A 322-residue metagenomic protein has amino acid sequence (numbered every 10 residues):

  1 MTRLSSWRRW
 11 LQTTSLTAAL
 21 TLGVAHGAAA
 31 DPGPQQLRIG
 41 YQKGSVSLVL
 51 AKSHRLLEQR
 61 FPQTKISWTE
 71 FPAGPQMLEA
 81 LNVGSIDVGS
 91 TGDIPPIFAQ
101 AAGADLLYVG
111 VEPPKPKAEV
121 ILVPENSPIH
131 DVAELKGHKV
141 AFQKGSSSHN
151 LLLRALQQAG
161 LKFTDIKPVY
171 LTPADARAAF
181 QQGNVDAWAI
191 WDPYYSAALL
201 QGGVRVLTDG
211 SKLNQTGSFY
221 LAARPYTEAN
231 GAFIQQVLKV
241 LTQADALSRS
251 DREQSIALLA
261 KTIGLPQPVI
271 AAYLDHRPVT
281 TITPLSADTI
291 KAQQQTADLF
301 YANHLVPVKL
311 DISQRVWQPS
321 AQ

Functional and structural regions predicted by a protein language model:
T2-S15: Bacterial N-terminal signal peptides that target proteins for export
Q12-V24: Hydrophobic helical h-region of N-terminal Sec-dependent signal peptides in bacterial secretory/periplasmic proteins
D31-A159, V169-Y170, D186-I190, K212-N214: Short, glycine-/small- and polar/acidic-enriched structural segments that line small-molecule recognition paths
S47-L48, K115-I121, G203-R205, T216-Y220 (+2 more regions): Small-molecule pocket liners
I94, P168-K261: Pocket-lining segment of extracytoplasmic ligand-binding domains
E125-E134, L161-F163, P225-I234: Short helix-loop capping/hinge motifs at secondary-structure junctions, enriched in acidic/polar residues
E228-L305: Secondary-structure end/capping motifs
D298-Q322: Conserved C-terminal helix/tail region of periplasmic/extracytoplasmic solute-binding proteins
